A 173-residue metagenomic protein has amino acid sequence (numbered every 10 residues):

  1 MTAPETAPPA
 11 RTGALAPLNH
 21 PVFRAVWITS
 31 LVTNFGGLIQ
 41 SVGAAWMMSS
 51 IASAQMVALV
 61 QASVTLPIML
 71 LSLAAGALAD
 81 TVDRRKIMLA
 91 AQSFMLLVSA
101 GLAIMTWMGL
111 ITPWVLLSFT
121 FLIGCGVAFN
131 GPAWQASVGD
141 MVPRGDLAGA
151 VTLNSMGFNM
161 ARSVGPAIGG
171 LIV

Functional and structural regions predicted by a protein language model:
M1-V173: Alpha-helical transmembrane-bundle signature of multi-pass membrane transport and export proteins
